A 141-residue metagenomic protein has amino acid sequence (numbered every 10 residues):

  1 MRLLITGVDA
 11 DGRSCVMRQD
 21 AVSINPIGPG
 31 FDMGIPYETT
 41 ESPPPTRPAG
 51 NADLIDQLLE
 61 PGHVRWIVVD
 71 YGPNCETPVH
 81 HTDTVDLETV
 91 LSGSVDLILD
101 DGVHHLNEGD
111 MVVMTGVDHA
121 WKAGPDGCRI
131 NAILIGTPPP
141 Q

Functional and structural regions predicted by a protein language model:
M1-D70: A short, N-terminal "cap"/entry segment at the start of jelly-roll beta-barrel domains of the cupin/DSBH fold
R2-L4, S14-R18, G124-Q141: Double-stranded beta-helix
R13, S94, V103, D118-A120 (+1 more regions): Structural motif
A21, P48-D53, V64-T82, T115-D118 (+1 more regions): Conserved short histidine dyad/triad with adjacent acidic residue
D83-D101: Glycine- and acidic-residue-biased ligand/ion/polar-headgroup-sensing regions
E88, V113, N131: Active-site scaffold segments
D100-V117: Short acidic-glycine-tyrosine-enriched beta hairpin
